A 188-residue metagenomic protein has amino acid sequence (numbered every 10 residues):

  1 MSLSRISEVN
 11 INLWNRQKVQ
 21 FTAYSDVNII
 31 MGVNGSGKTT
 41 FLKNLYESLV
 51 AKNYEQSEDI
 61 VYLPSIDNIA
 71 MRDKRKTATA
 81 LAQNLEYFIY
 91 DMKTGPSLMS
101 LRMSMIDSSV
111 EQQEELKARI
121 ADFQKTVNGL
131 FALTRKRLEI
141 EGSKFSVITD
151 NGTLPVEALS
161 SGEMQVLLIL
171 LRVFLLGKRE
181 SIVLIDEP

Functional and structural regions predicted by a protein language model:
M1-L13, M31, T40-A158: Phosphate-coordinating catalytic segments in nucleotide- and nucleic-acid-processing enzymes
N12-N15, Q165: N-terminal pre-P-loop "Q-motif" helix
V19-A23: Conserved A-loop
Y24, Q56-E58, R179: Residue-level preference for short coil/turn positions at secondary-structure junctions
V27-N28: Conserved beta-strand position immediately N-terminal to the Walker
N34-G35: Walker A (P-loop) phosphate-binding loop of P-loop NTPases
S48, A158-I185: GG-anchored amphipathic helix commonly corresponding to the ABC/SMC/Rad50 NBD signature/C-loop
V127, E187-P188: Conserved Walker B
